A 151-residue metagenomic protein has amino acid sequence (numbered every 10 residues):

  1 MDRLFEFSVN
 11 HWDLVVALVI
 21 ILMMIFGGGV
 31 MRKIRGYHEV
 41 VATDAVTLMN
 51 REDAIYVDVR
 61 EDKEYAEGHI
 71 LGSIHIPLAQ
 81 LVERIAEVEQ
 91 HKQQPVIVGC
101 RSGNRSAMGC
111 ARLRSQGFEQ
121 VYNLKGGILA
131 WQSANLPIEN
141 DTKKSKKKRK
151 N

Functional and structural regions predicted by a protein language model:
M1-D44, L48, A54, D62-P95 (+1 more regions): Rhodanese-like catalytic fold shared by cysteine-dependent sulfurtransferases and DSP/PTP-type phosphatases
V57: Conserved beta/loop motifs at nucleotide-recognition and modification sites
C100: Short cysteine clusters
